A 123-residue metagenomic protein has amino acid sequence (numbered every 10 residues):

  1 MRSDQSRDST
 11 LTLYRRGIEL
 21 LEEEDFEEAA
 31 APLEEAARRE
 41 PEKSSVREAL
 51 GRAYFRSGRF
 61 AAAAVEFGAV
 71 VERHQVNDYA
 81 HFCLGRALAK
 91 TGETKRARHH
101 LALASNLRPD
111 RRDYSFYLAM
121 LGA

Functional and structural regions predicted by a protein language model:
M1-S6, R98-A123: Terminal, low-structured helical/coil segments at or just beyond the last alpha-helical repeat
R7-R39: Alpha-helical segment of the N-proximal tetratricopeptide repeat
E23-E35, S57-A69, T91-L103: Structural signature of tandem alpha-helical TPR/SEL1-like repeats, specifically the intra-repeat loop/turn
R39, R73-H74, N106-L107: Structural marker of alpha-solenoid helical repeat scaffolds
